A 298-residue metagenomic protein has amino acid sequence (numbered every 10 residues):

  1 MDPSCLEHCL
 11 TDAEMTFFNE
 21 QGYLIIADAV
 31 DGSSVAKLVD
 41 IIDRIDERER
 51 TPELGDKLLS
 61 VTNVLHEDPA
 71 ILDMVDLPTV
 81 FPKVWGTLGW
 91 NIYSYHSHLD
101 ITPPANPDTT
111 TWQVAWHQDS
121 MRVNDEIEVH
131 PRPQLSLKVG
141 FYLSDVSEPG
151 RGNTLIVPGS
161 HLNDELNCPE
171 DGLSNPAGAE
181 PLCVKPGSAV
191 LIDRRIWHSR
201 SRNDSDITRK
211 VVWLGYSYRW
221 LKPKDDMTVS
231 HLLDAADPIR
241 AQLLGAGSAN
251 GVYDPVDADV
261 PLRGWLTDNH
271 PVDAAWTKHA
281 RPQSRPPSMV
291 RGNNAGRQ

Functional and structural regions predicted by a protein language model:
M1-Q21, I26-I127: Non-heme Fe(II)-dependent double-stranded beta-helix
I25-I26, F141, V190-I192: Short hydrophobic-aromatic micro-motifs
D31-G32, D100-T102, M121, V146-E148 (+3 more regions): Short, solvent-exposed loop/turn segments at secondary-structure junctions
H66, D76, V157, I192 (+1 more regions): A conserved hydrophobic position in a structured secondary element of the catalytic/binding core that shapes
S97-L99, V139-F141, V212-Y216: A structural signal for short, well-ordered beta-strand segments
T110-C183, P223-S230: Catalytic core of non-heme Fe(II) oxygenases with the double-stranded beta-helix
N163-I196, S201-Q298: Conserved double-stranded beta-helix
